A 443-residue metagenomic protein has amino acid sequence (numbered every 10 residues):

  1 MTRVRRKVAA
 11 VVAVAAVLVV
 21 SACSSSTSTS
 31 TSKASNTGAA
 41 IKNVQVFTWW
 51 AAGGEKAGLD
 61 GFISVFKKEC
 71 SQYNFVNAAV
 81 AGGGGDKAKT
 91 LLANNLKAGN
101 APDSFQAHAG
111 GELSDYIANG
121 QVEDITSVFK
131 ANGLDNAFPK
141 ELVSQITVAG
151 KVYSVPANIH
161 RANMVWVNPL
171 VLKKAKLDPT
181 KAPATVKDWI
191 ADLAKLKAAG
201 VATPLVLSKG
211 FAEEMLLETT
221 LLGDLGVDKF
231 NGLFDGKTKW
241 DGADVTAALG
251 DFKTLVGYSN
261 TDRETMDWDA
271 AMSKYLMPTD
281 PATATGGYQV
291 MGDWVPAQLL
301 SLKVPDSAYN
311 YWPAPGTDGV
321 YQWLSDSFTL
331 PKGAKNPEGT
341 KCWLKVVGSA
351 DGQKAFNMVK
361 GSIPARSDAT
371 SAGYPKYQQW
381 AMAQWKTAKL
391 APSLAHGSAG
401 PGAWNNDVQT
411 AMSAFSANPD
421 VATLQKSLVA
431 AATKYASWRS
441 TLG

Functional and structural regions predicted by a protein language model:
T2-R3, K7-V17, S24-S114, P179 (+3 more regions): Conserved N-terminal structural module of periplasmic/extracytoplasmic solute-binding proteins
K68, S301-I363: Extracytoplasmic/periplasmic substrate-recognition and gating elements
A79-L91, H108-G110, A184-I190, R263-P278: Short helix-initiation/N-cap motifs at beta->coil->alpha
H108-A162: Hinge/lid segment of periplasmic solute-binding proteins
T126-F138, K181-A184, P204-L205, D224-A248 (+3 more regions): Short, solvent-exposed loop/beta-turn-alpha elements that line the ligand-binding surface or hinge of extracytoplasmic
V148-A157, D188-T238, A271, G286: Extracytoplasmic/periplasmic solute-binding protein
K173, A391-G443: Conserved C-terminal helix/tail region of periplasmic/extracytoplasmic solute-binding proteins
L193, D235-M266: Glycine-centered hinge/linker elements that transmit conformational signals in sensory and ligand-binding systems
